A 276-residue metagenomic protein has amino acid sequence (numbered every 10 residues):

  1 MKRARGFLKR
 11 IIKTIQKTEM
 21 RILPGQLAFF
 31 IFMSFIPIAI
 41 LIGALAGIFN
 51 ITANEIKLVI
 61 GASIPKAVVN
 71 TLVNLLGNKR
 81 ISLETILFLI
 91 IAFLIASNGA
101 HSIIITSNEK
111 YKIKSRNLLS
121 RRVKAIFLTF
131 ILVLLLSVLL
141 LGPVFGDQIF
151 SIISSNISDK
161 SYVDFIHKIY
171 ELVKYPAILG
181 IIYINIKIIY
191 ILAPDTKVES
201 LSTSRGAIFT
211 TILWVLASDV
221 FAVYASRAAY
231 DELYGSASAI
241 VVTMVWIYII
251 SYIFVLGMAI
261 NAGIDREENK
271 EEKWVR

Functional and structural regions predicted by a protein language model:
M1-R276: Membrane-embedded alpha-helices and immediately adjacent juxtamembrane helical segments in alpha-helical membrane
